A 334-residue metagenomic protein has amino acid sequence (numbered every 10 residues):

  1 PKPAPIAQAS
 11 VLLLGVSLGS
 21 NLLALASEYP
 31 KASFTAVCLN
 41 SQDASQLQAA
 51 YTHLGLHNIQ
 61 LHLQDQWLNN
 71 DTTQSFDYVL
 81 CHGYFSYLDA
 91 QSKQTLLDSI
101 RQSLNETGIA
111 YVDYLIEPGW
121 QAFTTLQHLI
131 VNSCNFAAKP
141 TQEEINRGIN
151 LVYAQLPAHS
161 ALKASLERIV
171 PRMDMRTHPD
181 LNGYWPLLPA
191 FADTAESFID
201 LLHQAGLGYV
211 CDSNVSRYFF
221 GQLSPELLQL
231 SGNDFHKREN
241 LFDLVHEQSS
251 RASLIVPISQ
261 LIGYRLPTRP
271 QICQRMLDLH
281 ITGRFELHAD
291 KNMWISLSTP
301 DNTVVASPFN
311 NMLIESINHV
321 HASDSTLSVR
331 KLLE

Functional and structural regions predicted by a protein language model:
P1-A9, A24: Conserved alpha-helix/loop element of class I SAM-dependent methyltransferases that forms part of the SAM/SAH-binding
L18-K31: Conserved SAM-binding loop of SAM-dependent methyltransferases across substrates and taxa, primarily the Class I
S33-C38: Conserved SAM-binding motif I beta-strand of class I
G55-W67: Conserved SAM-binding strand-loop segment of SAM-dependent methyltransferases
N70-V79: A short acidic, Gly/Pro-enriched loop at the edge of an enzyme's catalytic core that lines a small-molecule cofactor
Q94-E106: A short glycine-rich, Lys/Arg-flanked "PGG" loop and its adjoining helix->strand segment in the class I
T107-L115: Conserved beta-strand signature within the Rossmann-like core of class I S-adenosyl-L-methionine
S160-E334: Rossmann-like AdoMet/SAM-dependent catalytic core
